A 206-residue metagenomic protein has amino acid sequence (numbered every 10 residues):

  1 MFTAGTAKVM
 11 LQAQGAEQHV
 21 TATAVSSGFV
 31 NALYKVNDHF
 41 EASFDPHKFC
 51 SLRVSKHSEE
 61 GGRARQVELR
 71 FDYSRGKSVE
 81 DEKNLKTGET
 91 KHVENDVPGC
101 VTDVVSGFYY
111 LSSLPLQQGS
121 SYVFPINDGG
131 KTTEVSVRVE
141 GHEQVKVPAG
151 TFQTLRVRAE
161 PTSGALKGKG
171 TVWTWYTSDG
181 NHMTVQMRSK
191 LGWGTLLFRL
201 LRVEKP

Functional and structural regions predicted by a protein language model:
F2-R75, Y110-P206: Acidic, serine/threonine-rich low-complexity disordered tracts
R65-L111: Hydrophobic, well-structured mid-protein blocks that either form specific transmembrane helices
